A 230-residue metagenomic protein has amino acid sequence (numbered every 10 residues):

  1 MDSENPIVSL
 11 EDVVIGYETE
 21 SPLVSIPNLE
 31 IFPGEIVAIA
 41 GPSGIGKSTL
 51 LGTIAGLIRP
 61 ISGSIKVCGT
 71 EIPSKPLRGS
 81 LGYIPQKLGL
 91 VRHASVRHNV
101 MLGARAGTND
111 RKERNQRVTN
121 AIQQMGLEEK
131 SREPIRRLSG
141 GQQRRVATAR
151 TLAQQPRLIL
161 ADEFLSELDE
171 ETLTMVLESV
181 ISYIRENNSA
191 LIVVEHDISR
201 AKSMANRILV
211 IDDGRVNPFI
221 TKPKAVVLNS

Functional and structural regions predicted by a protein language model:
A55: Helix-to-loop junction immediately C-terminal to a conserved catalytic motif
G63-P73, L77: Conserved ABC transporter NBD signature motif
E113-K130: Conserved ABC ATPase "signature" region
P134-L138, Q142: Conserved ABC ATPase signature
Q155: Conserved catalytic motifs of ABC-family nucleotide-binding domains
I159-D162: Catalytic Walker B motif of ABC-type/P-loop ATPase nucleotide-binding domains
E195-H196: H-loop/switch region of ABC-family ATPase nucleotide-binding domains
